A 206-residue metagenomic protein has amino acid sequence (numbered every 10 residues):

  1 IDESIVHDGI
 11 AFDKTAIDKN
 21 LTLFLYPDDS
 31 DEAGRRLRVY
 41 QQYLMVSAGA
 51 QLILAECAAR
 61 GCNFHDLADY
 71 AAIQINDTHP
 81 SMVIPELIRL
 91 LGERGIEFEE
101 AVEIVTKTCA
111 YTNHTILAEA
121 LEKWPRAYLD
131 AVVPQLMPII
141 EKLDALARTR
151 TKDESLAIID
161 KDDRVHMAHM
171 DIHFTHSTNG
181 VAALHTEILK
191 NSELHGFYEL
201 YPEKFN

Functional and structural regions predicted by a protein language model:
I1-N206: A conserved ligand/cofactor-binding region detector
